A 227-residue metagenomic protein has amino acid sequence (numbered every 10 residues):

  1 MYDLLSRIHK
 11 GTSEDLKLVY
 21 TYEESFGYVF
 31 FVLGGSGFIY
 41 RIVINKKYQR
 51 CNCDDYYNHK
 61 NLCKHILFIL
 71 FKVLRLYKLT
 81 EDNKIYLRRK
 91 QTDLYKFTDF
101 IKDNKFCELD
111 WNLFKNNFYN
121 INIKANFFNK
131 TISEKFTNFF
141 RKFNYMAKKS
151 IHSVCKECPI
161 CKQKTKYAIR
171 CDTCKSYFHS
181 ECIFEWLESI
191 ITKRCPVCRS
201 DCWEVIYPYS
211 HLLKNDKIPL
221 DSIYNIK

Functional and structural regions predicted by a protein language model:
M1-K227: Long, low-complexity, compositionally biased intrinsically disordered regions
